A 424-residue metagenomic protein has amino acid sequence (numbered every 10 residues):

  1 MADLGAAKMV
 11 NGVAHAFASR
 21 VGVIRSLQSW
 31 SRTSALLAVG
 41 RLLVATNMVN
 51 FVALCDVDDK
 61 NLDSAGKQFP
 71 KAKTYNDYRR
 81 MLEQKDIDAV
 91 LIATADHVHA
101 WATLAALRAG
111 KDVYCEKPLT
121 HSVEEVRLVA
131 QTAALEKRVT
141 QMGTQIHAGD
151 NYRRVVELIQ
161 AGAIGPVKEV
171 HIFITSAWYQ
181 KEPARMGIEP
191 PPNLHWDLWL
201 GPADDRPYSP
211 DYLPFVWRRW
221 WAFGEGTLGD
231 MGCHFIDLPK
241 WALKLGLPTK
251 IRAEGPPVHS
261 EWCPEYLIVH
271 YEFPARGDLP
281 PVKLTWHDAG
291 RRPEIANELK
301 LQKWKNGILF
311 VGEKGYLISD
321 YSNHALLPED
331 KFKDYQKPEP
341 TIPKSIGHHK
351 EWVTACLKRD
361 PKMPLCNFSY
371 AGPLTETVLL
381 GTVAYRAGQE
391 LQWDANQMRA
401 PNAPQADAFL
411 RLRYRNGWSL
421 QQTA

Functional and structural regions predicted by a protein language model:
M1-C115, E124-V139: N-terminal glycine-/serine-/threonine-rich beta1-alpha1-beta2 phosphate-ribose binding loop of Rossmann-like
A6, T74, H99, A148-N151 (+2 more regions): Conserved donor sugar-nucleotide recognition element shared by glycan-biosynthetic enzymes
Q28, F51-D56, N61, T74 (+11 more regions): Structural recognition of the beta-strand scaffold that forms the well-ordered cores of secreted hydrolase catalytic
A38-V39, N61, A65, A102 (+6 more regions): Alpha-helical packing segments of well-folded alpha/beta enzyme cores
M48-N50, D86, A163-P166, L247: Short loop/turn motifs at secondary-structure junctions
D58-N61, Y75, A93-H99, L119-H121 (+5 more regions): Short, solvent-exposed turn/loop segments enriched in Gly/Ser/Thr/Pro and often Arg
H97, D112-Y114, T120-N193, L198: A contiguous active-site-proximal alpha/beta segment in oxidoreductase catalytic domains
R154, P166, H171-I172, A177-E225 (+1 more regions): Contiguous beta-strand/loop segments that form the cofactor/metal-binding neighborhood of enzyme cores
